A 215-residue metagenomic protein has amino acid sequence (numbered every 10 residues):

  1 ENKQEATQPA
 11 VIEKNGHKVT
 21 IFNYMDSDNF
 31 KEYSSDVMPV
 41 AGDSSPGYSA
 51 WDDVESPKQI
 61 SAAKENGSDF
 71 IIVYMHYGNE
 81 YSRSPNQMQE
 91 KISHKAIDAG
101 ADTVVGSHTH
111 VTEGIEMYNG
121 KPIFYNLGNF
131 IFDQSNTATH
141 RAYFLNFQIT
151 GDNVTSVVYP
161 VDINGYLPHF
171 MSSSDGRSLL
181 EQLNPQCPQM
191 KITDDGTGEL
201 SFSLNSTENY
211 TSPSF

Functional and structural regions predicted by a protein language model:
E1-F215: Acidic, metal/ion-coordinating pockets
